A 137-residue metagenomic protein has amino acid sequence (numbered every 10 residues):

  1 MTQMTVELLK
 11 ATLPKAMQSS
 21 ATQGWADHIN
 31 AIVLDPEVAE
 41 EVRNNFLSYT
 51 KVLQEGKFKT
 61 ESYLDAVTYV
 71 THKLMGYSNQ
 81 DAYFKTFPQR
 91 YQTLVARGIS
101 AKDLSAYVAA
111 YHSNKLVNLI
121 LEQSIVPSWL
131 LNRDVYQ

Functional and structural regions predicted by a protein language model:
M1-Y136: N-terminal, charge-rich alpha-helical recognition modules
